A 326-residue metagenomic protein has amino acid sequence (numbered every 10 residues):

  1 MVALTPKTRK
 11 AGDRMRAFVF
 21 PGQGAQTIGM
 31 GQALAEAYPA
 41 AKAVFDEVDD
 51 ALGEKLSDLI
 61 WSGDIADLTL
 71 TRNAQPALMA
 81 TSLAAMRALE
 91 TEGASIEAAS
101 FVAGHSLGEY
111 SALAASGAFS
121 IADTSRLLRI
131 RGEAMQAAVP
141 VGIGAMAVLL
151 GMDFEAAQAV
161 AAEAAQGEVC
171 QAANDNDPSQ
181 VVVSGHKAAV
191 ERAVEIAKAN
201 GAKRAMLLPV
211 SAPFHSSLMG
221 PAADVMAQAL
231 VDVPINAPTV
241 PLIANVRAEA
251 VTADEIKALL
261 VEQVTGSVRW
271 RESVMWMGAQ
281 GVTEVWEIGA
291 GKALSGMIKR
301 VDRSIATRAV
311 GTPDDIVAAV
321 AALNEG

Functional and structural regions predicted by a protein language model:
P6-Q158, L208, E284-V317: FabD-like malonyl-/acyl-CoA
R9, A189-V190, A229, V251 (+3 more regions): NAD(P)-dependent dehydrogenase/reductase Rossmann-like domain
Q23-Q26, L52, S116-T265: Alpha/beta catalytic cores of group-transfer enzymes, especially the acyltransferase/condensing modules of polyketide
S82, V225-V233, A253-V268, V285 (+3 more regions): Non-catalytic peripheral regions of patatin-like phospholipases
S106, P234, G281: Conserved functional loop/turn residues at catalytic and ligand-binding sites
K198, G278-G281: Non-catalytic positions within long, well-ordered alpha-helices that form the structural scaffold/packing of enzyme
R271-M275: Short hydrophobic/charged patches on amphipathic alpha-helices used for structural packing and interfaces
